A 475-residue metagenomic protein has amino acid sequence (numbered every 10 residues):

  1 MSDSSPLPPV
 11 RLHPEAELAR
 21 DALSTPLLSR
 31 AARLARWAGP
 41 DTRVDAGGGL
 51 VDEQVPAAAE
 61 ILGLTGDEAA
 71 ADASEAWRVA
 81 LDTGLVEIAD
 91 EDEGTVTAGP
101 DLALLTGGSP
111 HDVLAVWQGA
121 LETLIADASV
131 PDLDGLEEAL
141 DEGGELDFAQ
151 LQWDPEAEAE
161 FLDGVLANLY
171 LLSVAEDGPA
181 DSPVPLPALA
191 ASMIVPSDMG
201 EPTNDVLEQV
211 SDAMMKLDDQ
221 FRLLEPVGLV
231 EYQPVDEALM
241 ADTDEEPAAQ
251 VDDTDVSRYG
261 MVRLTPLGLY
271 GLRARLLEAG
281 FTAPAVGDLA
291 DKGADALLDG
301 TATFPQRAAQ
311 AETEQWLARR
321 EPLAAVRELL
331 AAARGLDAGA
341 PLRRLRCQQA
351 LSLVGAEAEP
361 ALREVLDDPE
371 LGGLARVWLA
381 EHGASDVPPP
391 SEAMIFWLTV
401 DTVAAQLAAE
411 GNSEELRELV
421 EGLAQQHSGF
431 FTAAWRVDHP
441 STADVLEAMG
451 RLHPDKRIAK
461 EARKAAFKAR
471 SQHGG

Functional and structural regions predicted by a protein language model:
M1-V206: Short, amphipathic alpha-helical interface elements at domain boundaries that mediate macromolecular binding
D67-D82, E208-D236: Short amphipathic alpha-helical interaction segments
A191-V195, D299-G300, A309-R320, L342-V354 (+5 more regions): Structural detector for internal amphipathic alpha-helices that build alpha-solenoid repeat scaffolds
F221-L223, A294-D295, P322-G335, G355-L366 (+2 more regions): Amphipathic alpha-helical scaffolding segments comprising HEAT/armadillo-like alpha-solenoid repeats
L223, L229-A290: C-terminal engagement modules used by replication, chromatin/transcription, nuclear envelope/ESCRT, and ubiquitin
V235, D288-L289, A296-T301, E328-A338 (+3 more regions): Alpha-solenoid HEAT/Armadillo-like helical repeat scaffolds in large eukaryotic proteins
A290-D295, F304-A311, V326, D337-R346 (+3 more regions): Generic helix N-cap/helix-start motif at coil->alpha-helix transitions
Q315-L317, V377-F430: Alpha-helical adaptor scaffolds
